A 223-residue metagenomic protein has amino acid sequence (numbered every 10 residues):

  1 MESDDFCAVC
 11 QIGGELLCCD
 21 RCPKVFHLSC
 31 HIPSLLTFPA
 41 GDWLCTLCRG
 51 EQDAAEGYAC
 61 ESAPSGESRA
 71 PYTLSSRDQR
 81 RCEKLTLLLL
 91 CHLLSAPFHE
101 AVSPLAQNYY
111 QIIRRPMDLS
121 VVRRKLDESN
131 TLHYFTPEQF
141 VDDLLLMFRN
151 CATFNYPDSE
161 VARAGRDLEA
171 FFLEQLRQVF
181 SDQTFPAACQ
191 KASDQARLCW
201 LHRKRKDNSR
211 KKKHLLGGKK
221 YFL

Functional and structural regions predicted by a protein language model:
M1-R21, L28, F38-L223: Chromatin reader modules
H31-S34: Short beta-alpha junctions and helix-cap segments that line functional grooves
